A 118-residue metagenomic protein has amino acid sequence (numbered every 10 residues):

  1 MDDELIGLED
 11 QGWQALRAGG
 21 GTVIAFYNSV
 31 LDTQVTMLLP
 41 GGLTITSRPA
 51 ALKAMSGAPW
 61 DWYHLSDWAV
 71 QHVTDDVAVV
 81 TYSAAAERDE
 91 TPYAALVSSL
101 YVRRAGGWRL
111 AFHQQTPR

Functional and structural regions predicted by a protein language model:
M1-S29, T36-R118: A beta-strand edge to alpha-helix "cap/lid" segment located at domain peripheries
